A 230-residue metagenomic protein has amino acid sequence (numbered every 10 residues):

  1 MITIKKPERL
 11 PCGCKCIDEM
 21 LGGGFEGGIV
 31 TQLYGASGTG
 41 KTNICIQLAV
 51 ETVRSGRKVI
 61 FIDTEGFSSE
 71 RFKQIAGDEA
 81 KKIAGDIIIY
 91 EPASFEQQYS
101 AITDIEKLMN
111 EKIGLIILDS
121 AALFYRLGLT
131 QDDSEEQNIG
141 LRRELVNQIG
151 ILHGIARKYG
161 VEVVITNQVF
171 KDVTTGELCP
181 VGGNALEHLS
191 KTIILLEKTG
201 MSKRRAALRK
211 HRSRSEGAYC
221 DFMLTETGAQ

Functional and structural regions predicted by a protein language model:
M1-I4: Charged, amphipathic alpha-helical linker segments immediately N-terminal to NTP-binding catalytic cores
C12, G28, N43, F67 (+6 more regions): Charged, alpha-helix-enriched surfaces in structured cytosolic catalytic cores of large nucleotide-utilizing machines
C12-G24: Pre-Walker A adenine-sensing motif
F25-D104: Conserved P-loop
R57-K58, D86, K112-L115, A156-I165: Loop/turn-to-beta-strand initiation segments
E65, A122, F170: Catalytic acidic motif of RecA-like/P-loop NTPases
P92-K158: Phosphate-binding/switch loop-helix module in NTP-utilizing enzymes
G154-Q230: Phosphate-binding/switch region of NTP-binding enzymes
